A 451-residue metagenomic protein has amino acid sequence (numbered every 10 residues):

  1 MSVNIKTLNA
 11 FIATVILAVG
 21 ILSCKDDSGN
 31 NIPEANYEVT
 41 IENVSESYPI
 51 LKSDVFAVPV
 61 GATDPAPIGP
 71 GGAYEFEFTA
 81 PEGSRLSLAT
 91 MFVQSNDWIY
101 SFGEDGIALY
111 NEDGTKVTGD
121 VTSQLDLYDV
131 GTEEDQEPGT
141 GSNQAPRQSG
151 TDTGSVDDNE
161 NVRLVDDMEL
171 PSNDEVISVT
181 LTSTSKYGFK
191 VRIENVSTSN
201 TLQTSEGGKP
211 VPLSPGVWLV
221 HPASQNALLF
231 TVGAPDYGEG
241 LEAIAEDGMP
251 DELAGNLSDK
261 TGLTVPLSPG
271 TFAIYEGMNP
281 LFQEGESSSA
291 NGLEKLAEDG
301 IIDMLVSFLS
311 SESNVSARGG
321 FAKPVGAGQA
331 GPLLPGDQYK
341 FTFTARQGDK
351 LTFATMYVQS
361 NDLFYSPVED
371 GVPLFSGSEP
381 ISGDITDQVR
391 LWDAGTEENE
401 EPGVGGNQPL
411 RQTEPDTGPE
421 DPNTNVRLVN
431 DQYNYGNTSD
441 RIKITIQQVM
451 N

Functional and structural regions predicted by a protein language model:
S2-I12: Bacterial N-terminal signal peptides that target proteins for export
F11-G20: Bacterial N-terminal signal peptides
F11-I12, S183-K186: Short, ordered beta-strand-loop transition motifs
V19-N36: Bacterial Sec-dependent N-terminal signal peptides
N31-K116, K186-G188, S197-E369: Structured domain cores in non-transmembrane regions
G71-T184, G326-N451: Mature, soluble, non-transmembrane domains
